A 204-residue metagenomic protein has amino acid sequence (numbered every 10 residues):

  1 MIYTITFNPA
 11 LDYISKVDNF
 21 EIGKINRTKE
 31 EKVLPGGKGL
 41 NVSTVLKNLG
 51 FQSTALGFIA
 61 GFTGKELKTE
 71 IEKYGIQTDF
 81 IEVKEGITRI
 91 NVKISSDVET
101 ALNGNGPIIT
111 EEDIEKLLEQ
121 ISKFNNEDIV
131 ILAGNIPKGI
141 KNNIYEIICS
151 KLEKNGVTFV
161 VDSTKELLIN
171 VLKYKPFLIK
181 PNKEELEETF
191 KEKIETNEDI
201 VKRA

Functional and structural regions predicted by a protein language model:
M1-G23: Positively charged, low-complexity intrinsically disordered leader regions
T4-I5, F80, I131-L132, F159-S163 (+1 more regions): General beta-strand structural signal in soluble alpha/beta enzymes
I5-P9, F58-G61, V83, N135 (+1 more regions): Cofactor-binding loop segments of dinucleotide-utilizing enzymes, especially the Rossmann-like FAD- and NAD(P)+-binding
R27-I87: Substrate-binding N-lobe of the ribokinase-like
V83, I94-N126: Conserved phosphate-binding/catalytic loop of the ribokinase/pfkB sugar-kinase fold
P107-T110, I136-I140, L167-I169, E188: Short, small-residue-enriched loops and turns at beta-alpha junctions that line or gate enzyme active sites
E127-G139: Short acidic, glycine-rich surface-loop motifs adjacent to enzyme active sites
E146-A204: Conserved phosphate/ATP/ADP-binding segment of small-molecule kinases
